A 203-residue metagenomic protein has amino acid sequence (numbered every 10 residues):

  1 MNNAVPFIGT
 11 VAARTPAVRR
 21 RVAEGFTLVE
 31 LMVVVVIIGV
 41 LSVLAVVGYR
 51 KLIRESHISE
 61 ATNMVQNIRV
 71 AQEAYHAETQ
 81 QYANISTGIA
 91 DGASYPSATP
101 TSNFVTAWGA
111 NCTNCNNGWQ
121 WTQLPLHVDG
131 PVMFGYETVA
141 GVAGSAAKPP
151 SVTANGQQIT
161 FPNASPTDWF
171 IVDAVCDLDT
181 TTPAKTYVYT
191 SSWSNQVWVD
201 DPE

Functional and structural regions predicted by a protein language model:
M1-F26: N-terminal leader/signal peptides at the extreme start of proteins
N2-N3, E78-E203: Periplasmic/extracellular, small/polar-rich flexible segments of pilin-like filament-forming proteins
R20, F26, S56, I68-R69: Residue-level recognition of hydrophobic positions within alpha-helical transmembrane segments
V22-I53: N-terminal single-pass transmembrane signal-anchor helix
R50-S56, R69-G88: Alpha-helix exit/C-cap motif
